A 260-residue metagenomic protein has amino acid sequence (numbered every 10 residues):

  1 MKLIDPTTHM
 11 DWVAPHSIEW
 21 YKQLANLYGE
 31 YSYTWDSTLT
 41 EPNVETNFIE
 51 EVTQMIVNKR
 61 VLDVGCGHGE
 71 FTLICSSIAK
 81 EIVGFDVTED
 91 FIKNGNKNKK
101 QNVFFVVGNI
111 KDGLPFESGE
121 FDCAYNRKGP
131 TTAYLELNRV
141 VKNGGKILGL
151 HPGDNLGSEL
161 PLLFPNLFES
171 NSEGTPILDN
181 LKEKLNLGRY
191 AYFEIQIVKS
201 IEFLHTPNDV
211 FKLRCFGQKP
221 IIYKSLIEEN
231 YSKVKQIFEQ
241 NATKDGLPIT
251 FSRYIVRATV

Functional and structural regions predicted by a protein language model:
M1-I56: Conserved class I S-adenosyl-L-methionine
L62, G67-G113: Class I SAM-dependent methyltransferase SAM/SAH-binding core
L114-C123: A short acidic, Gly/Pro-enriched loop at the edge of an enzyme's catalytic core that lines a small-molecule cofactor
D122, N126-K128, L150: Residues lining the SAM
A133-K146: A short glycine-rich, Lys/Arg-flanked "PGG" loop and its adjoining helix->strand segment in the class I
L148-T175: Conserved class I S-adenosyl-L-methionine
G174-R189: Short alpha-helix
E194-V260: Conserved Class I S-adenosyl-L-methionine
